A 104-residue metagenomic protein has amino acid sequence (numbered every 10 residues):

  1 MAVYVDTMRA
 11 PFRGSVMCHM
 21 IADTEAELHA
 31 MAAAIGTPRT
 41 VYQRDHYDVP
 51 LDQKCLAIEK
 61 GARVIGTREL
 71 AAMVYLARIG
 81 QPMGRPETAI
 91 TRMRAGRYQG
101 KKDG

Functional and structural regions predicted by a protein language model:
M1-L28: The feature represents the first ordered module of a protein
C18-D45, E59: A short, structured beta-strand/loop element
D23-E25, E87, G104: Class I S-adenosyl-L-methionine
R44-E87: Short, compact, well-ordered microdomains
E87-R94: Acidic/histidine-enriched, glycine/proline-rich intrinsically disordered or flexible terminal extensions
G96-D103: Ser/Thr/Pro-rich, acidic low-complexity intrinsically disordered regulatory segments
